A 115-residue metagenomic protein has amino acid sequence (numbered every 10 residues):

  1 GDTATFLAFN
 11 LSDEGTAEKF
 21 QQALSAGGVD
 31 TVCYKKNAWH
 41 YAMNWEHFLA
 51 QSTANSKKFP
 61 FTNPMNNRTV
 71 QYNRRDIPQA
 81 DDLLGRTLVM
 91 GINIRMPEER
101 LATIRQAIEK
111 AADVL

Functional and structural regions predicted by a protein language model:
G1-N10: Conserved glycine-rich beta-strand-loop-beta hairpin in the small C-terminal domain of fold type I
F9-D13, I92-I94: Short beta-strand-to-loop capping motifs
L11, G15, G28-T31: Alpha-helix capping/termination and helix-coil
E14-Q21, M96-T103: Short, conserved charged micro-motifs
Q21-T87: Conserved PLP cofactor-binding pocket of PLP-dependent enzymes
Q79-L101: C-terminal helical cap and adjacent loop that interface with cofactors, partners, or active-site loops
A107-V114: C-terminal alpha-helix
